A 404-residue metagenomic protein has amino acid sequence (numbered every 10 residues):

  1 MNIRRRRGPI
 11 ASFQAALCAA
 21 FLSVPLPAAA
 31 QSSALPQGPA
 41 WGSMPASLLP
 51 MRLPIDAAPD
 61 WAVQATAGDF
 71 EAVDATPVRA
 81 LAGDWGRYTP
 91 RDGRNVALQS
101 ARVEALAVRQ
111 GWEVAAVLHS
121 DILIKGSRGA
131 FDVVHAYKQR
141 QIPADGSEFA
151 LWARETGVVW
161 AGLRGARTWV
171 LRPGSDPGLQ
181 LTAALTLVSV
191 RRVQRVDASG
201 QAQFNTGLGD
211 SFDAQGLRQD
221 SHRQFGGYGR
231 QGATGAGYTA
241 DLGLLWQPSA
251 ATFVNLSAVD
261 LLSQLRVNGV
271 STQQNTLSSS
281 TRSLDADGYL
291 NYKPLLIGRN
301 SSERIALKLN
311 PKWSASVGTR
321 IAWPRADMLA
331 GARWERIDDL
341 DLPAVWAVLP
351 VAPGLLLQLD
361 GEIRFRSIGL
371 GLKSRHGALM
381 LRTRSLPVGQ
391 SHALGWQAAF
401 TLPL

Functional and structural regions predicted by a protein language model:
M1-L48: Cleavable N-terminal export/targeting peptides
I10, L187-V190, L261-L262: Short, internal active-site loops enriched in acidic
S33-R230, N275-N291, L381-T383, P387-L402: A subset of solvent-exposed loop/turn segments in beta-rich extracellular surface proteins, enriched in glycine
L98-R109, V114, L163-W169, A183 (+9 more regions): Residues on the lipid-exposed face of transmembrane beta-strands in outer-membrane beta-barrel proteins
R154-T156, A233, A306, R336: Residues embedded in well-ordered secondary-structure elements
D176-Q180, A251, D327: Short secondary-structure junction motifs
A198-T272: Loop-centered beta-sheet repeat module
Q264, N268-L404: Outer membrane beta-barrel transmembrane domains
